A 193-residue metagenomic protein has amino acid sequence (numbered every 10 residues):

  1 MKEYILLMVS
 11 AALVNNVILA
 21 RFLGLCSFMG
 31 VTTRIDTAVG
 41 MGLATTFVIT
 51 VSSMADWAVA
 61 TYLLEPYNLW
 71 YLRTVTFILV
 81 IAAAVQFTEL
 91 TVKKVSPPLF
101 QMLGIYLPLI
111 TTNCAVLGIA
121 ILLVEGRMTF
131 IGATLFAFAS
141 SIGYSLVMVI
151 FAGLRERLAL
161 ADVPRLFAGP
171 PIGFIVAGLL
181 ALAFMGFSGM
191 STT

Functional and structural regions predicted by a protein language model:
K2-E3, L182-T193: Juxtamembrane boundary at the C-terminal end of a transmembrane helix
E3-I18, Y67-A83, T134-V147: Structural signature of hydrophobic alpha-helical transmembrane segments
V9-F47: Juxtamembrane transmembrane-helix termini in multi-pass membrane transport proteins
F22-G30, E89-V95, Y106-L107, C114-R127: Generic transmembrane alpha-helix signature in multi-pass membrane proteins, especially transporters/channels
A44-M54, G104-I119, G169-A181: Small-residue-rich segments of transmembrane alpha-helices in multi-pass membrane proteins, especially helix faces
T61-G104: Ordered, amphipathic secondary-structure segments that act as subunit-interaction surfaces in large macromolecular
S145-A161: Transmembrane alpha-helical segments of integral membrane proteins
E156-F174: Interfacial loop-to-transmembrane junctions
